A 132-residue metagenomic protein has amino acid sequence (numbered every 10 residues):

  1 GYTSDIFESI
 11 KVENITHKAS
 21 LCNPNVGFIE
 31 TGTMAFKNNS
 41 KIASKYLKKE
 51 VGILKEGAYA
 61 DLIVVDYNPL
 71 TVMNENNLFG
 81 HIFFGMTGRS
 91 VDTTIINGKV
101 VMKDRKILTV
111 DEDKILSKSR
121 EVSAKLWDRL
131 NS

Functional and structural regions predicted by a protein language model:
G1-P69, G85-M86: His/Asp/Glu-enriched, well-ordered alpha-helical/loop segment that forms or immediately abuts the divalent-metal
S4-F7, N76, D113: Conserved strand-to-helix beginnings and helix N-cap segments that scaffold or border functional pockets
H17-S20, Y46, R89, V122 (+1 more regions): Short secondary-structure junctions and interdomain/linker hinges
Y59-T109, L116: C-terminal cap of metal-dependent C-N hydrolases
R105-S132: Intein/HINT protein-splicing elements and their conserved insertion hotspots or analogous self-processing inserts
